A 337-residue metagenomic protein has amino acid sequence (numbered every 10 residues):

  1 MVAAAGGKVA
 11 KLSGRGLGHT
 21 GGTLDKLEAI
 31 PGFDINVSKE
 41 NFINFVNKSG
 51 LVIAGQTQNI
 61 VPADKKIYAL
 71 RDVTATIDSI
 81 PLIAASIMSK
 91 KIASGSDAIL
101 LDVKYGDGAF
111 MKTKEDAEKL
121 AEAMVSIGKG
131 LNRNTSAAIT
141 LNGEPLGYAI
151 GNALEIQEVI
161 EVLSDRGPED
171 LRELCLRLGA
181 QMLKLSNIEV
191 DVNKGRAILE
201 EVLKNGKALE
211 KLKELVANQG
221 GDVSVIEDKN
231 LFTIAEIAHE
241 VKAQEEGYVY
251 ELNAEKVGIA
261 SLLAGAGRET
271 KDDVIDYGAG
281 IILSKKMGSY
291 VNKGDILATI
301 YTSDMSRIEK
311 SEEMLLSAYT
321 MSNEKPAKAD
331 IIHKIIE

Functional and structural regions predicted by a protein language model:
M1-A5, L24-D34, L70-V73, D116-L120: A glycine- and small-aliphatic-rich helix-loop capping segment at beta-alpha/alpha-beta transitions that lines
M1-S13, L17: Active-site cofactor/substrate anionic-group-binding motifs, chiefly glycine- and Lys/Arg-rich phosphate-binding loops
L12, V46, A54-Q56, I87 (+2 more regions): Short beta-strand segments
R15-H19, I30-P31, Y105-D107, N142-G143: Acidic, glycine-rich active-site loops and adjacent beta-strand->loop/helix elements that engage anionic groups
T20-A29, A63-R71, V103-K104: Acidic/polar active-site rim loop that often engages polyanionic ligands
K26-V52, E122-N132: A glycine-rich helix N-cap at a beta->alpha junction
K48-S96: Phosphate/diphosphate-binding glycine-rich loops and adjacent basic-rich segments that engage nucleotide
T76-S79, I83, I92-E337: Well-ordered secondary-structure scaffolds
